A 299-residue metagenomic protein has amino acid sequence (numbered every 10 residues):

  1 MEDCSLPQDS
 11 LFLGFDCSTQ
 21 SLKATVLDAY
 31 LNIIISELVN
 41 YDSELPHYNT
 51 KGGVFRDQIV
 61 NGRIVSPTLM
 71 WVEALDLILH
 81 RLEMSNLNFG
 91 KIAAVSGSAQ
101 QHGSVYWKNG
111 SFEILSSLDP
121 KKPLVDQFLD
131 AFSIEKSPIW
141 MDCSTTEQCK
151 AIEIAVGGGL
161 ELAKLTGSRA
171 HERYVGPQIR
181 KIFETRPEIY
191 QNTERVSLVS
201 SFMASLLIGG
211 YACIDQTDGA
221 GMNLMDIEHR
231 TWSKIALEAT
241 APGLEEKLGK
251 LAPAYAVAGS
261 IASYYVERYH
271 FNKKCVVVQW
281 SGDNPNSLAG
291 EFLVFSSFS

Functional and structural regions predicted by a protein language model:
M1-D126, E245, K250, V266-V276: N-terminal glycine/serine-rich phosphate-binding loop of ATP-dependent small-molecule kinases, especially carbohydrate
M1-Q8, S260-N272, Q279-F298: Conserved phosphate-binding catalytic cores of ATP/NTP-utilizing and phosphoryl-transfer enzymes
C17-T19, L27-Y30, S137, M141-C143 (+1 more regions): Gly/Ser/Thr-rich active-site cleft segment
T19-L22, Q100-G103, L224, S281-S287 (+1 more regions): Glycine-rich phosphate/pyrophosphate-binding beta-alpha loops
G62-R63, M84-P138, T166-R173, A204-L207 (+2 more regions): Short beta-strand-loop/turn "lid" adjacent to the catalytic site in phosphate-handling enzymes
V72-H80, G176-I179, G282-N286: Short, hydrophobic/amphipathic alpha-helical packing segments that form internal helix faces or helix-helix interfaces
S96-A99, L198-S200, W280, S299: Short beta-strand segments
E147-A151, S287-A289: Pocket-flanking alpha-helical
